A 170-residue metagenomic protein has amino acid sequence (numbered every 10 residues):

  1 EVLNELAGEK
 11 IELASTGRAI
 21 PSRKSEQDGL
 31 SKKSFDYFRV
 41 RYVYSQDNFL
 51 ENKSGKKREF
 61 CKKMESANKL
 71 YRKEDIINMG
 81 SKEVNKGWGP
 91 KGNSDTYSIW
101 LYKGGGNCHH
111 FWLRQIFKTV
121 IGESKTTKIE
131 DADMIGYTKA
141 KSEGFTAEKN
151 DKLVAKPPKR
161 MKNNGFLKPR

Functional and structural regions predicted by a protein language model:
E1-N107, W112-R170: Domain-core detector
